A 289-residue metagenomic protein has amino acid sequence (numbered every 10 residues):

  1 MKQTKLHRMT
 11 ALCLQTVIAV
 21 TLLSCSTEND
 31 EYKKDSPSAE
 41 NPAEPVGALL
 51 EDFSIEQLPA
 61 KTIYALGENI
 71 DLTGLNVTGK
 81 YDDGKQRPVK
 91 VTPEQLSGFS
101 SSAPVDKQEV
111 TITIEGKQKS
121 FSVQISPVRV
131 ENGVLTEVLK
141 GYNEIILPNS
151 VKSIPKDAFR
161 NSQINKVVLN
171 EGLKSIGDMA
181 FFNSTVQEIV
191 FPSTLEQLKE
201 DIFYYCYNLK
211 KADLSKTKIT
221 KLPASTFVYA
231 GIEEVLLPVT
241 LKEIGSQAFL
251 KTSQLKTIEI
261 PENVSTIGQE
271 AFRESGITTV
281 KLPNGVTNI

Functional and structural regions predicted by a protein language model:
K2-C13: Bacterial N-terminal signal peptides that target proteins for export
T21-S24: C-terminal motif of bacterial Sec signal peptides marking the signal peptidase cleavage site
S26-K33: Bacterial lipoprotein signal-peptidase II cleavage site
L49-Q86: Solvent-exposed, low-complexity, repeat-rich "mucin-like" stalks and linkers
G84-F121: Serine/threonine-rich, repeat-prone extracellular segments and beta-strand-based repeat modules of secreted/surface
V123-P127: Interdomain boundary/hinge segments at the C-termini of tandem beta-sandwich modules
L139-S153, S162-S175, S184-Q197, Y207-K221 (+3 more regions): Structural signature of tandem-repeat unit edges
K156-A158, G177-A180, E200-I202, P223-T226 (+2 more regions): Consensus positions within tandem repeat domains that build extended binding/scaffold surfaces
